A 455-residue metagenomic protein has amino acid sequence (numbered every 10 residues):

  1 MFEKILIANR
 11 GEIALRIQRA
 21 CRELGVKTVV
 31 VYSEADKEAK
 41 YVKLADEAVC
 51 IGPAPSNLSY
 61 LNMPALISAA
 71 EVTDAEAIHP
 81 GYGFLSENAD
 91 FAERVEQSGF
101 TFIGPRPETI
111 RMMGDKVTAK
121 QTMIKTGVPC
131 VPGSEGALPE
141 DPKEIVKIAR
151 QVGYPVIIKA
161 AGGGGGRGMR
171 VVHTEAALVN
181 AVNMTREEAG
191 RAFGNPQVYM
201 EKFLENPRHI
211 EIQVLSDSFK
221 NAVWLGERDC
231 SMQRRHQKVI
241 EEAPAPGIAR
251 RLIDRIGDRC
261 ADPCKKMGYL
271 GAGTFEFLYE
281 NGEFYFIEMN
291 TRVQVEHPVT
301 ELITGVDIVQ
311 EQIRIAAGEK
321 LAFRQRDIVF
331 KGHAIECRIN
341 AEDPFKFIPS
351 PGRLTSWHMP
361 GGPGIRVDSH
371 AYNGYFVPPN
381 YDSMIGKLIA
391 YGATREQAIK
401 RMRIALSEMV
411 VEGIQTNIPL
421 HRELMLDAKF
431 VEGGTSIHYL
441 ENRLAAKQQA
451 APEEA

Functional and structural regions predicted by a protein language model:
M1-T126, E135-K147: ATP-binding N-terminal substructure of ATP-dependent carboxylate-amine bond-forming enzymes
I7-L24, A48-C50, E71-T73, E96 (+5 more regions): ATP-dependent carboxylate activation and anion-phosphoryl transfer catalytic cores that bind Mg-ATP to form
V29, H79, T101-I103, V131 (+3 more regions): Structural detector of well-ordered beta-strand residues that form the stable sheet scaffold of enzyme domains
N57-L58, I110, G168, H297-V299: A generic structural signal for short coil/turn motifs at secondary-structure boundaries
P132-G136, M169, G247: Flexible, glycine/proline-enriched loop segments at strand-loop-helix junctions that form or flank small-ligand binding
I148-I157: Acidic/histidine-enriched active-site and ligand-binding environments that engage anionic O-linkages
